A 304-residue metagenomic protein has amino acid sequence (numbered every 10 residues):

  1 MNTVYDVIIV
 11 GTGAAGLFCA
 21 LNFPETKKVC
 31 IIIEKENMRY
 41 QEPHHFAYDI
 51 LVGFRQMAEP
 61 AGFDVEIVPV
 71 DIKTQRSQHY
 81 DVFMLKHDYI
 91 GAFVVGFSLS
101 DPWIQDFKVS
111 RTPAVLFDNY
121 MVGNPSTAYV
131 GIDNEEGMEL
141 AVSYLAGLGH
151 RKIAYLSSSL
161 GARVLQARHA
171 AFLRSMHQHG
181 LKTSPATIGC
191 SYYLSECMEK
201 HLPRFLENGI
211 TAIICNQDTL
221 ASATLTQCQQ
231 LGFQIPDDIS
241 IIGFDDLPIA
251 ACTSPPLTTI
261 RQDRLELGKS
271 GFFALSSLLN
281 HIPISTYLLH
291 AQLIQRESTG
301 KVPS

Functional and structural regions predicted by a protein language model:
V7-T26: N-terminal Rossmann-like FAD-binding beta1-loop-alpha1 element of flavoenzymes
C30-I31, D88-G96, A154-L156, I188 (+2 more regions): Periplasmic-binding protein-like
C30-S143, P203-N208: Alpha-helical recognition/docking segments in bacterial nutrient-uptake and carbohydrate-utilization systems
H45-A61, G137-L140, R163-K182, A223 (+1 more regions): Short, solvent-exposed amphipathic alpha-helices that sit in or adjacent to ligand/effector-binding or catalytic
A58-V70, Y155, L173-C197: Short beta-strand elements in bilobed, periplasmic/extracellular small-molecule ligand-binding domains
V130-Y155, A170, R174, L194-P203 (+2 more regions): Hydrophobic alpha-helical segments within soluble ligand-binding/sensing domains
E139-H179, T286-T299: An alpha-beta-alpha
E199-S304: Flexible loop/turn connectors
